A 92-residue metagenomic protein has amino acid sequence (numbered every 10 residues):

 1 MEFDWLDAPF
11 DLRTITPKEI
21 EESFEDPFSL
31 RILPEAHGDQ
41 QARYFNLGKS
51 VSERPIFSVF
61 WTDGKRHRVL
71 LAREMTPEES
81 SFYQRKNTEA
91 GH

Functional and structural regions predicted by a protein language model:
M1-H92: Ribonuclease/tRNase effector modules and their secretory precursors
